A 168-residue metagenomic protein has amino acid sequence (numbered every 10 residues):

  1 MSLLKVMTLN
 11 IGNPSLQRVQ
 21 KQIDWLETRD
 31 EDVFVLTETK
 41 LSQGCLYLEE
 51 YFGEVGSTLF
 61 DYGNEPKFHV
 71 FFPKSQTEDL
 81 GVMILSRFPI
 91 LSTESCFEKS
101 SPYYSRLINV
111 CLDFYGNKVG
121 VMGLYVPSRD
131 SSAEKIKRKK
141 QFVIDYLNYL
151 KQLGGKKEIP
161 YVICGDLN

Functional and structural regions predicted by a protein language model:
M1-T8, G12-W25, R87-N168: Active-site regions of metal-assisted phosphoester/phosphodiester hydrolases, unifying DNase/endonuclease modules
I23, L36-T37: Short amphipathic alpha-helical segments
D24-L26, L46, Y51-F52, K139: Hydrophobic alpha-helical segments
R29: Active-site charged/polar residues at nucleotide-handling catalytic sites that mediate phosphoryl, nucleotidyl
V33, T39-R129: Structured beta-strand-rich core segments of catalytic domains in phosphoester-bond hydrolases
